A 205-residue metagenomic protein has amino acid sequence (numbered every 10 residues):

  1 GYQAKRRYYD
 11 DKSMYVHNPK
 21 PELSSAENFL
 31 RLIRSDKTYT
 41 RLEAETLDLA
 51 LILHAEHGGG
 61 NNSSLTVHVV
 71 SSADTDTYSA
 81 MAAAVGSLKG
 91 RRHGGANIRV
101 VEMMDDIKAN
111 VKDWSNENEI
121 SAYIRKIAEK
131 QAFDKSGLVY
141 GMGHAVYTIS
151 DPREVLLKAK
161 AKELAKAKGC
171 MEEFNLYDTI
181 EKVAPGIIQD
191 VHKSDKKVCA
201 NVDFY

Functional and structural regions predicted by a protein language model:
G1-Y205: Non-transmembrane, aqueous-exposed alpha-helical and coiled segments at domain scale
